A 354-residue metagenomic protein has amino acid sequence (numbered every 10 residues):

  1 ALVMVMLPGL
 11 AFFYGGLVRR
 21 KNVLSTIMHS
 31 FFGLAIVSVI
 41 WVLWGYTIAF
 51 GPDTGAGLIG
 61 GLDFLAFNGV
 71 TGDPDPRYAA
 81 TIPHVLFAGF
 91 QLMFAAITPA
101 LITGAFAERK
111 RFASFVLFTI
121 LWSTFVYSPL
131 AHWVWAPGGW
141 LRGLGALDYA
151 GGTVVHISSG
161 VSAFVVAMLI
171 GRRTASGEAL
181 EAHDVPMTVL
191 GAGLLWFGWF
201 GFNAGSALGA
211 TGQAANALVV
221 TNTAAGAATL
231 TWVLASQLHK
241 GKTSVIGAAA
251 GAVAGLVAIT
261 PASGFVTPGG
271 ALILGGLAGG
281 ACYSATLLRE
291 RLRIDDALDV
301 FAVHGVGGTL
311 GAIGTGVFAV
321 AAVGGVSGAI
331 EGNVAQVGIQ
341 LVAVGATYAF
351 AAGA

Functional and structural regions predicted by a protein language model:
A1-A354: Glycine- and aromatic-enriched membrane alpha-helices
